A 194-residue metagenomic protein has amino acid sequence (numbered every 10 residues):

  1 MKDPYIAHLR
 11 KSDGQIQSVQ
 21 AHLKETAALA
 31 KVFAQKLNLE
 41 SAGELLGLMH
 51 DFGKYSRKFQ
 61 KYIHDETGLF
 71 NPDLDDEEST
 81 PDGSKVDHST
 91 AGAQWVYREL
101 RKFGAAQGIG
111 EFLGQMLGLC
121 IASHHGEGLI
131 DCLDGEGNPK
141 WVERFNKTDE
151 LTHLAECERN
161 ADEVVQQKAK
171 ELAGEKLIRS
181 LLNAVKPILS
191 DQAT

Functional and structural regions predicted by a protein language model:
K2-T194: Accessory nucleic-acid engagement/destabilization modules that flank
